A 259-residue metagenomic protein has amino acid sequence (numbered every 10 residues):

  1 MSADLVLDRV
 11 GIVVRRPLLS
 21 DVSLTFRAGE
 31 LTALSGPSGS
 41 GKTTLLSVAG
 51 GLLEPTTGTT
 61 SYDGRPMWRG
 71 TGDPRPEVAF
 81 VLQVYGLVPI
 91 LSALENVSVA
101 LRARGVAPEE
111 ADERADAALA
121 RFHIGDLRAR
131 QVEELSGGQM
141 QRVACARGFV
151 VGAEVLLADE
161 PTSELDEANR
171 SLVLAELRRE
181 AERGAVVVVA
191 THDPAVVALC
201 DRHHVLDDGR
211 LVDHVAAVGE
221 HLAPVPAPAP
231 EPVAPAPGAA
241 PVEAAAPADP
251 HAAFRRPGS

Functional and structural regions predicted by a protein language model:
S35-P37: The feature captures the beta-strand-to-loop junction immediately N-terminal to the Walker
G50: Helix-to-loop junction immediately C-terminal to a conserved catalytic motif
P66-A79, P108, E182: ABC ATPase NBD coupling module
E109-L127: Conserved ABC ATPase "signature" region
Q131-L135, Q139: Conserved ABC ATPase signature
C145: Hydrophobic anchor residue at the start of the ABC signature
G148-F149: ABC ATPase C-loop
L156-D159: Catalytic Walker B motif of ABC-type/P-loop ATPase nucleotide-binding domains
